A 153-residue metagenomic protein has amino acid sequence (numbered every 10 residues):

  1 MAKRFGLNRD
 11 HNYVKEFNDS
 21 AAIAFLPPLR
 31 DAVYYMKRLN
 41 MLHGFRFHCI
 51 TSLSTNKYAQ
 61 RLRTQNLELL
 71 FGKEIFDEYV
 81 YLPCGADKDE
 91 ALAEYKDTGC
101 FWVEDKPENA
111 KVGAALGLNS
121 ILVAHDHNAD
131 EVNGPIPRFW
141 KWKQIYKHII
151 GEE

Functional and structural regions predicted by a protein language model:
M1-A21: Conserved phosphoryl-transfer catalytic core
I23-P27, A32-R63, L67: Substrate-recognition element of Asp-dependent hydrolases with the DxDx(T/V) motif
F47, N56-Q60, D87-E90, N109-V112 (+1 more regions): Short catalytic/ligand-binding loop motif for oxyanion handling, primarily in non-cytosolic enzymes, centered on
H48-T55, T64, L70-K88: A short, structured active-site edge motif that brings together acidic residues
Y79-C84, P135-H148: Short acidic-hydrophobic, aromatic-tinged amphipathic segments that line or gate anion-handling sites
L82-P83, D87-G113: Conserved Lys-Pro-Asp/Glu-containing loop-to-beta segment of HAD-superfamily phosphomonoesterases, centered on
D89-K96, W142-E153: Short amphipathic alpha-helix with an adjacent loop that forms part of the alpha/beta core around
F101-W140: Acidic, Mg2+-coordinating phosphoryl-transfer loop and its flanking beta/alpha structural elements, shared across
